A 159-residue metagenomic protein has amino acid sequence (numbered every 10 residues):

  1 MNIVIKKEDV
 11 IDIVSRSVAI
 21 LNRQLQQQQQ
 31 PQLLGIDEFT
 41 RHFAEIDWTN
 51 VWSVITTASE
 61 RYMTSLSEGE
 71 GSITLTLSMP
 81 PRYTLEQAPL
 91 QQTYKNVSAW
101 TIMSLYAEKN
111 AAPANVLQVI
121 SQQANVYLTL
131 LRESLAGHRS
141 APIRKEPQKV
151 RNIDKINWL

Functional and structural regions predicted by a protein language model:
M1-Q87, E133, H138-S140, P147-L159: Conserved short "hinge" loops at termini or chain/domain junctions
Q28-L34, K109-L117: Charged, low-complexity interaction regions
F43, E86-Y94, A112, V119: Conserved aromatic-histidine-acidic binding/catalytic patches
P80-A88, S104-A114: Short acidic, glycine/Ser/Thr-rich loop/turn "cap" segments at secondary-structure junctions
Q92-Y106: Elongated alpha-helical scaffolds
A112-P147: Preference for long, well-ordered alpha-helical segments
